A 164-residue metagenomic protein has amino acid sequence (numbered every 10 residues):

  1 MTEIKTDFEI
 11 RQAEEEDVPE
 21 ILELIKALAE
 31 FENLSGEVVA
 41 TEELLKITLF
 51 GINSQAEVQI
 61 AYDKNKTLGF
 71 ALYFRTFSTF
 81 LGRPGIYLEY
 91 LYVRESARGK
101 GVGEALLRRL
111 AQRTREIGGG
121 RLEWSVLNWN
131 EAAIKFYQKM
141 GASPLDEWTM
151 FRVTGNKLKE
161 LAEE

Functional and structural regions predicted by a protein language model:
E9-I21: A short beta-loop-alpha structural element at the N-terminal edge of CoA-dependent acyl/N-acetyltransferase catalytic
L22-T48: Conserved GNAT-fold acetyl-CoA-binding loop/helix
L49-I60: A short helix-loop-beta-strand connector motif used in the catalytic cores of GNAT acetyltransferases and, in some
I60, K66-R75: Conserved beta-strand in the GNAT
Y73-P84: Conserved donor-binding loop and adjoining core beta-sheet/short helix segment in diverse acyl/aminoacyl transferases
L91-R98: A short, internal acetyl-CoA/4′-phosphopantetheine-binding micro-motif in the GNAT/acyltransferase core
G99-Q112, K139: Conserved acetyl-CoA-binding loop-helix of GNAT-fold acetyltransferases
G120-E164: C-terminal "cap" of GNAT-fold acetyltransferases
